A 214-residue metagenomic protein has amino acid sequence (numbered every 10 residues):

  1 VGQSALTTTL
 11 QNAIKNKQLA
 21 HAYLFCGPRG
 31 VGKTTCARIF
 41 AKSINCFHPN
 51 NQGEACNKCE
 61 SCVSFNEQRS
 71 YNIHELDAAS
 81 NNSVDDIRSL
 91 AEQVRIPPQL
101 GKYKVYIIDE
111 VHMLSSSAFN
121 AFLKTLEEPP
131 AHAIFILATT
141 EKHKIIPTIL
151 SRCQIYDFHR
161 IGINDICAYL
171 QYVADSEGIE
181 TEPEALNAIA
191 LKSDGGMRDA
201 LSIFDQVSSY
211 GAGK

Functional and structural regions predicted by a protein language model:
V1-I155, D165, V173, P183 (+1 more regions): P-loop/Walker A NTP-binding region and its immediately flanking N-terminal helices in P-loop NTPase folds
A41, E180-P183, D194-M197: N-terminal phosphate-binding caps/lids of nucleotide- and nucleic-acid-binding domains
S70, G211-K214: Generic structural signal for short, solvent-exposed loop/turn connectors between secondary structure elements
Y106, Q171, D175, A185-K192 (+1 more regions): C-terminal helical "lid" of AAA+/P-loop NTPase domains
G162-I163, G195: Nucleotide-binding/hydrolysis machinery
